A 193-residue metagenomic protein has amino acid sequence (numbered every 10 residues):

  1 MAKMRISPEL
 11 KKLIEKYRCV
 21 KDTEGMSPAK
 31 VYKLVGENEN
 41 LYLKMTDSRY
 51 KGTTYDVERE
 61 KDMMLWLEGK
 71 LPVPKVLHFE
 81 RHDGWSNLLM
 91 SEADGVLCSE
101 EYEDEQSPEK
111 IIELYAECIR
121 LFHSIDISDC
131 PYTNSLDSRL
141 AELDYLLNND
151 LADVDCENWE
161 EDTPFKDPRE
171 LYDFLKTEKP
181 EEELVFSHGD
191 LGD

Functional and structural regions predicted by a protein language model:
A2-K12, I125-G189: An alpha-helical support segment within catalytic cores of ATP-dependent transferases
L13-D22: Conserved N-terminal boundary motif of the eukaryotic protein kinase catalytic domain
I14, E68-L71, E181: Short, well-ordered coil/turn elements that cap or connect secondary structure elements
R18-C19, R49, E80, D155 (+1 more regions): N-terminal hydrophobic alpha-helix used for membrane targeting or insertion
K21-S135: ATP-binding pocket architecture of kinase catalytic cores
G192-D193: Catalytic-loop Lys-Pro-X-Asn motif of eukaryotic-like protein kinases
